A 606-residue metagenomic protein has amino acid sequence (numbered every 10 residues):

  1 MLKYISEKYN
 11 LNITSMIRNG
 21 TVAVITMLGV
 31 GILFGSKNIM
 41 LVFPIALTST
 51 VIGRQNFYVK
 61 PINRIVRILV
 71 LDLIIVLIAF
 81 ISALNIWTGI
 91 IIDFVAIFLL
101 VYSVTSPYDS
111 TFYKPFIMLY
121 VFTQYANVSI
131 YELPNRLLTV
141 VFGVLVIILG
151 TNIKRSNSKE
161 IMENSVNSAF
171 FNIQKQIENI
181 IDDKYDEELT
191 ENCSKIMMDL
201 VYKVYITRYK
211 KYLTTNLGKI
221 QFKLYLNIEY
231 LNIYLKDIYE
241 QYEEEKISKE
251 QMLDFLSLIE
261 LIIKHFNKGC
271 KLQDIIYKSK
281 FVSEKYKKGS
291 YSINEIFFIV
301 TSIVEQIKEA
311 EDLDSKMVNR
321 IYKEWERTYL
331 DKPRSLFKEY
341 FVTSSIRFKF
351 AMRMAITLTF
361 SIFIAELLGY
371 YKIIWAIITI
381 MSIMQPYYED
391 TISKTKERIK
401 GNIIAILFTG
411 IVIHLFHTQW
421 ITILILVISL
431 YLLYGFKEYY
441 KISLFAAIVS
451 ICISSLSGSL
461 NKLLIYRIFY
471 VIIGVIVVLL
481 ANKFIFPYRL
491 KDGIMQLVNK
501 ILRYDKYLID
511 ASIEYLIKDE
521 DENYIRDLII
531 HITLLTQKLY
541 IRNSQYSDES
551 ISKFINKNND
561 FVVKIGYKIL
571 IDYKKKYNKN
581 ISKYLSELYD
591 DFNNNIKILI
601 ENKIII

Functional and structural regions predicted by a protein language model:
M1-V24, Y131-N135, V140-F142, V146-T359 (+2 more regions): Cytosolic regulatory and coupling regions of membrane transport/channel systems
L2, R18-G31, G35-Y58, I68-L73 (+4 more regions): Pore- and pathway-forming membrane helices of multi-pass small-molecule/ion transporters and channels
L2-M16, I32-S36, Q55-I65, I81-I86 (+6 more regions): Short, amphipathic, aromatic/basic-enriched membrane-interface segments that mark the entry/exit of transmembrane
L33-F34, S82, I86, P107 (+10 more regions): Membrane-interfacial segments
I65-L73, L77, I399-L407: A small-residue-rich subset of transmembrane alpha-helices
R67, T88-D93, K597-I606: Long cytosolic C-terminal regulatory regions of eukaryotic multi-pass membrane proteins
E339-I425: Core alpha-helical transmembrane segments of integral membrane proteins
T409-H414, S454-S455, N482: A structural feature that tracks compact, well-ordered secondary-structure segments with a strong bias toward
